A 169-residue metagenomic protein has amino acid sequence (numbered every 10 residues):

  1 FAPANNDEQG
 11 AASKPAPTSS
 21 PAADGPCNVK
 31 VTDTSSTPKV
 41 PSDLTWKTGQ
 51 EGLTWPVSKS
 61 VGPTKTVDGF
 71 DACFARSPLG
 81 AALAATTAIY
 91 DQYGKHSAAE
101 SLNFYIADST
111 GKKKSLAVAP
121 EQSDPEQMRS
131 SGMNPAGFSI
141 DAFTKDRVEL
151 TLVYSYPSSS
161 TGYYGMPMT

Functional and structural regions predicted by a protein language model:
A2-R76: Juxtamembrane and targeting peptides
N5-N6, N28, D91, N103 (+1 more regions): Detector for Asparagine
A11-S13, A81-A85, V148: Small-side-chain structural scaffolding
T48-P120: Core segments of small alpha/beta cavity-forming domains
S97-T169: Structured, amphipathic secondary-structure segments that form assembly/contact surfaces in multi-subunit
